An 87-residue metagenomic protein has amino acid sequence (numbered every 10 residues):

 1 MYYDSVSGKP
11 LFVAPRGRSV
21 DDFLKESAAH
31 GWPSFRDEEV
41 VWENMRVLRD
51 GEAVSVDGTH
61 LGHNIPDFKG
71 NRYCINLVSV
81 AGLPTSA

Functional and structural regions predicted by a protein language model:
M1-A87: Flexible coil/turn and secondary-structure edge motifs
